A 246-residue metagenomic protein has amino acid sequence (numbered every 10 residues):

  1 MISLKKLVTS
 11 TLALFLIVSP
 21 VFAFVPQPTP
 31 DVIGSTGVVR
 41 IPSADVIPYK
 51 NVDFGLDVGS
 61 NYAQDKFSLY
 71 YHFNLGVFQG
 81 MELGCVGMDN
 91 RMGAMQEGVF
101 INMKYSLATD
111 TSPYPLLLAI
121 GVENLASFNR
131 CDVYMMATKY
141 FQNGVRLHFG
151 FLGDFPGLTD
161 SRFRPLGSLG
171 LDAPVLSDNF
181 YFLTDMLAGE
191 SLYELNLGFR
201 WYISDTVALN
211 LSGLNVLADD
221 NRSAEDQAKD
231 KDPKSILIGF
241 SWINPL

Functional and structural regions predicted by a protein language model:
M1-I33, L246: Cleavable N-terminal export/targeting peptides
A23-V133, T138-V145, G153-G157, D172-F180 (+4 more regions): Transmembrane beta-barrel domains of Gram-negative outer membranes and organellar outer membranes
G150-G167: Glycine-rich phosphate-binding "P-loop"
L166, G170, E194: A C-terminal functional module that forms or caps the active site or interfaces directly with catalytic machinery
